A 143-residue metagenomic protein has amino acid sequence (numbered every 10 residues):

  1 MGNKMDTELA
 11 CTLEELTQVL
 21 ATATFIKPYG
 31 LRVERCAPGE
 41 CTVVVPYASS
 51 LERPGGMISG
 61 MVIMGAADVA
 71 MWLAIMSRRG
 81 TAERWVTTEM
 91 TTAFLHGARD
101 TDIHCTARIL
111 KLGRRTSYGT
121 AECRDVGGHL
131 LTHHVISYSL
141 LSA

Functional and structural regions predicted by a protein language model:
M1-A143: Terminal targeting signals and extreme-terminal segments of soluble enzymes
